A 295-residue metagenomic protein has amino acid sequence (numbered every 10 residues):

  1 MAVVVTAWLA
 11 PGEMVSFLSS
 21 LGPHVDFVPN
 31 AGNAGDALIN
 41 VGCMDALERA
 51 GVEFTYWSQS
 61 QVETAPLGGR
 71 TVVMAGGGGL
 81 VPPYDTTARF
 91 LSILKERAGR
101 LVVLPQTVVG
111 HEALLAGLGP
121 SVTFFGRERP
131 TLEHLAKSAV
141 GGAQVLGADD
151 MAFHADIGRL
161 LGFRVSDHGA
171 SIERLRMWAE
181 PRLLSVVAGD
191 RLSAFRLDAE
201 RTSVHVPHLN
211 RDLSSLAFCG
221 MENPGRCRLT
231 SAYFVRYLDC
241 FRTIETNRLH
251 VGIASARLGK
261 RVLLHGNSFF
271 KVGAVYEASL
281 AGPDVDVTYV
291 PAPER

Functional and structural regions predicted by a protein language model:
M1-R295: Active-site anion-handling motifs in enzyme catalytic cores
